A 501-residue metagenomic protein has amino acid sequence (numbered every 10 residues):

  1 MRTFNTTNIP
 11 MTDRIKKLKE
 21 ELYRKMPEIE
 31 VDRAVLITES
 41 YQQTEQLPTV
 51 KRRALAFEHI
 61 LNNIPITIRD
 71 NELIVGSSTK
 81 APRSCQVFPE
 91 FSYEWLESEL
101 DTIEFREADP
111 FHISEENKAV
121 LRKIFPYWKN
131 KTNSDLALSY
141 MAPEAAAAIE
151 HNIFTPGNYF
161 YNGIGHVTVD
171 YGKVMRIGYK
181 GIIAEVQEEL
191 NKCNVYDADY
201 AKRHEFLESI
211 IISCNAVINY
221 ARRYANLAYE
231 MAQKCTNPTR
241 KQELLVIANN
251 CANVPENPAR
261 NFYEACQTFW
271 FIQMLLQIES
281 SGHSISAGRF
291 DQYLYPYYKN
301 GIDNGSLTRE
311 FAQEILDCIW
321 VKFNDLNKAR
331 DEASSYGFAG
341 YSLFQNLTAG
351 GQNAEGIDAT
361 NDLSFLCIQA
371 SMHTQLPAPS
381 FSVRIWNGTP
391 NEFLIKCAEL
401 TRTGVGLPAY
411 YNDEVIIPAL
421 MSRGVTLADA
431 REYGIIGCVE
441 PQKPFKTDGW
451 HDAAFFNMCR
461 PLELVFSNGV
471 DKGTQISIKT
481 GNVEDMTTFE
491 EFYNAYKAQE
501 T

Functional and structural regions predicted by a protein language model:
R2-I210, T239-T501: Conserved catalytic cores of very large enzyme subunits
I210-S213, V217: Amphipathic alpha-helix face/heptad-repeat signature
V217-A221, F290: Helix-boundary capping/turn motifs
I218, A225, Y229-A232, K241 (+2 more regions): Heptad-repeat amphipathic alpha-helical coiled-coil interaction surface used for oligomerization/assembly
L227-K234, K299-N304: General structural signal for alpha-helix termini and helix-helix connectors
